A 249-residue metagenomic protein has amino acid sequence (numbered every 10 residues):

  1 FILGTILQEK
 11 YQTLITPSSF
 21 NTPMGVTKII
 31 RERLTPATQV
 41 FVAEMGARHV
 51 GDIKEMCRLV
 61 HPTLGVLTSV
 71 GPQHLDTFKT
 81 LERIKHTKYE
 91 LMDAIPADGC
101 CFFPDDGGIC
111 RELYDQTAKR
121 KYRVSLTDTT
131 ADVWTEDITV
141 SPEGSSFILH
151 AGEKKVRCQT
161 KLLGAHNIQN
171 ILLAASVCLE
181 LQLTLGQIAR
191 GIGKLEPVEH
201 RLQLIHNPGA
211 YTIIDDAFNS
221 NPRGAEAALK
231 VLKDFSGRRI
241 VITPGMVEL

Functional and structural regions predicted by a protein language model:
F1-D105, I109-T117, F235: Phosphate-binding loop of NTP-binding sites
L3, L7, I29-I30, I171-L181 (+2 more regions): Buried hydrophobic packing segments
T16-P17, A43-E44, K161, A175 (+3 more regions): Thr-Gly-centered strand-to-loop micro-motif
S18, V70-P72, L126, P244-V247: Short, ordered loop/turn segments at secondary-structure junctions
V26, D52-I53, I188, A225-A228: Hydrophobic side chains in well-ordered alpha-helices
M45, I53, D105-D106, I171 (+2 more regions): Generic detector of well-ordered alpha-helical packing
V66-T212, G237: Acidic, Mg2+-coordinating active-site environments of NTP-dependent enzymes
V198, A217-L249: Active-site beta-alpha connecting loops in nucleotide-dependent enzymes
